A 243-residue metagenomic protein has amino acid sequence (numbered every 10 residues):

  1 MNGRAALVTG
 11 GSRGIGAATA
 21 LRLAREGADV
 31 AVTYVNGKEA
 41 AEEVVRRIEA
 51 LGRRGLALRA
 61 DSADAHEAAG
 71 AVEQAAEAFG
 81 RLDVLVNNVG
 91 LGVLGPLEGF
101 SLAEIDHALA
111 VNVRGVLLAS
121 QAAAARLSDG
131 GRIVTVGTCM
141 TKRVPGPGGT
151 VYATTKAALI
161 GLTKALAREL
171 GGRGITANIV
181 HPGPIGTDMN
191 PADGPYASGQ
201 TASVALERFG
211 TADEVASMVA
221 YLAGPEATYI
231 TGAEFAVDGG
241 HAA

Functional and structural regions predicted by a protein language model:
A5, S12-R13: Conserved glycine-rich cofactor-binding loop
K38, R59-V72, L102, E214: The beta1-alpha1 cofactor-binding region of Rossmann-like NAD(H)/NADP(H)-dependent oxidoreductases
F79-G80, R126, R208-V237, A242: C-terminal substrate-recognition "lid" of short-chain dehydrogenase/reductases
P96-L97, S101-L109, Q200: Substrate-binding pocket helix/loop in short-chain dehydrogenase/reductase
S120, T155, T163: Active-site helix of classical SDR
A125, R168-G172, T228: Alpha-helical segment proximal to the catalytic Tyr-Lys
P147, R168, G172, I179-V204 (+2 more regions): A glycine/serine/threonine-rich, flexible loop-to-helix segment that serves as the NAD(P) cofactor-binding "lid"
